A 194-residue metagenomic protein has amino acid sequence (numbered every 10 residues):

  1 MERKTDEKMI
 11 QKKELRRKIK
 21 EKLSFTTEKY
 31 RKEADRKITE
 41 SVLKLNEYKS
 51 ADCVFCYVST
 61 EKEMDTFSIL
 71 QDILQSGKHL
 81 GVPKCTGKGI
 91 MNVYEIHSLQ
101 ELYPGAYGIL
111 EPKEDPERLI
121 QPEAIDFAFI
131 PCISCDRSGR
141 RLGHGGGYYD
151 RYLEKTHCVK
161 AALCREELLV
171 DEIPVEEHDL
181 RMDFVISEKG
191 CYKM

Functional and structural regions predicted by a protein language model:
E2-E123: N-terminal active-site beta-alpha-beta segment that forms phosphate/nucleotide-binding and substrate-recognition loops
G89-M194: Conserved phosphate- and dinucleotide-binding cores of soluble alpha/beta proteins, encompassing both enzyme active
